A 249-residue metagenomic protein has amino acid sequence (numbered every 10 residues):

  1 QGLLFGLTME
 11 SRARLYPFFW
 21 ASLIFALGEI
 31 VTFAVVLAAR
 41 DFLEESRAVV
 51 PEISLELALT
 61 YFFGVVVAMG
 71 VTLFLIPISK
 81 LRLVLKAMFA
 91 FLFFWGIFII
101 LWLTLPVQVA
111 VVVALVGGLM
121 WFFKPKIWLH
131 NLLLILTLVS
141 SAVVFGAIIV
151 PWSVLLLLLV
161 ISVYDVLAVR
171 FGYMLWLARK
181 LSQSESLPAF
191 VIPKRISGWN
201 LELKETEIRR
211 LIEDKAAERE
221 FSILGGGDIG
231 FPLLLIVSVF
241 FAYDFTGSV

Functional and structural regions predicted by a protein language model:
G2-V249: A membrane-topology feature that recognizes alpha-helical transmembrane segments and their immediate juxtamembrane
